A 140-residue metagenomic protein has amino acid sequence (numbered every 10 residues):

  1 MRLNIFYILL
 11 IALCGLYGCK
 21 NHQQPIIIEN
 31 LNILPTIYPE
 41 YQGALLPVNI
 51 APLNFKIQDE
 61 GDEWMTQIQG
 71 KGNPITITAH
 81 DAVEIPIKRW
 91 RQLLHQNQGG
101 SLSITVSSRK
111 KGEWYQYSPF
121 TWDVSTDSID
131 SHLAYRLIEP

Functional and structural regions predicted by a protein language model:
M1-I27: Bacterial Sec-dependent N-terminal signal peptides
C19-P140: Sequence signature of WD/YWTD-type beta-propeller architectures
